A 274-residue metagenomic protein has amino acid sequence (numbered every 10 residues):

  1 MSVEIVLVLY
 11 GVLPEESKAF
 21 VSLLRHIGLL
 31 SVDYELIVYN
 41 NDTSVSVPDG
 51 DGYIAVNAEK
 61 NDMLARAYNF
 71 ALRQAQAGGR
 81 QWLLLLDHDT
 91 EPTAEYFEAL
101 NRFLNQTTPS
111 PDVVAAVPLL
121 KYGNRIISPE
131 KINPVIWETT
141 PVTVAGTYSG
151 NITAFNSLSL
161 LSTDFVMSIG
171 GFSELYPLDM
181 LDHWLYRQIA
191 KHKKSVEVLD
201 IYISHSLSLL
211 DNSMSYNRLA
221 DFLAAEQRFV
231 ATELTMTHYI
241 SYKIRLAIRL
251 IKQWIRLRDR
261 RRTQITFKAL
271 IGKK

Functional and structural regions predicted by a protein language model:
L7-G28: Short, well-formed alpha-helical segments that are part of the catalytic scaffolds of diverse glycosyltransferases
E59-A77: Glycine-rich, basic loop-to-helix element that forms the pyrophosphate-binding segment of sugar-nucleotide handling
R80-E91: Short beta-strand-to-loop acidic/aromatic patch adjacent to the donor-nucleotide binding site
A116-S128: Short beta-strand-to-loop element that shapes/binds the nucleotide-sugar donor at the catalytic cleft/hinge
P141-L161: A recurrent flexible, glycine/aromatic-enriched loop bordering the glycosyltransferase active site that acts as
T153-A154, S159, F165-G170, Y176-I201: A short, conserved alpha-helix in the catalytic core of glycosyltransferases
V198-Y216, E226: Active-site donor/metal-binding and catalytic loop motifs of nucleotide-sugar-dependent glycosylation enzymes
Y216-K274: Non-catalytic, C-terminal membrane-associated alpha-helical segments of glycosyltransferases
